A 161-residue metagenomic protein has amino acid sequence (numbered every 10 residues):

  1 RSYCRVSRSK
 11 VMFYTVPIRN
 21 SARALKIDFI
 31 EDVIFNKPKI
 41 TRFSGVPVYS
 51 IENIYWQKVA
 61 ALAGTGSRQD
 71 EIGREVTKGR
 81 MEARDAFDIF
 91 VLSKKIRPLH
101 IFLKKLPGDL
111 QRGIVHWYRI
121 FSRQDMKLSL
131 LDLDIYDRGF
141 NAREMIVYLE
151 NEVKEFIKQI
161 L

Functional and structural regions predicted by a protein language model:
R1-L161: Compositionally biased terminal segments of proteins
